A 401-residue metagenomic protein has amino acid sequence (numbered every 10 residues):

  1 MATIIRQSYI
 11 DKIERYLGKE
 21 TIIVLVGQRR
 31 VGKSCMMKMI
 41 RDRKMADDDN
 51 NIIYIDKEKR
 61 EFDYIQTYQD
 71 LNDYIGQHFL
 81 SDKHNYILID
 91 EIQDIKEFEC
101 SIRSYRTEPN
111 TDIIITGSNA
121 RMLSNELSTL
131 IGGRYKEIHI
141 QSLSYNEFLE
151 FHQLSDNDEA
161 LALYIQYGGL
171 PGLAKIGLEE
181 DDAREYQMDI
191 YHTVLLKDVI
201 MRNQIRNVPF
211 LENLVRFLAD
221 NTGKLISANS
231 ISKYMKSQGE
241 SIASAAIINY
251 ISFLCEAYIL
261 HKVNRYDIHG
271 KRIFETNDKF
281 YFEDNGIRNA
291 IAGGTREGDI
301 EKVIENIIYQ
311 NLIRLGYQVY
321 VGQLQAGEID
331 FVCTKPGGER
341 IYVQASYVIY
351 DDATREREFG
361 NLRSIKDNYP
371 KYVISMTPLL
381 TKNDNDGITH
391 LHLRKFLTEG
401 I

Functional and structural regions predicted by a protein language model:
A2-L17: Pre-Walker A adenine-sensing motif
L25: Hydrophobic anchor at the beta1->P-loop junction of P-loop NTPases
K33: Conserved lysine of the Walker
M36, I40: Hydrophobic positions on the alpha1 helix immediately C-terminal to the Walker A/P-loop
I53, E179-E339: Accessory nucleic acid-recognition modules appended to NTPase machines
I53-K83: Short glycine-rich substrate-engagement loop in P-loop NTPases that contacts/grips substrate
S118-A120, N125-L225, N229: Interdomain motor-coupling "hinge/lid" segment immediately C-terminal to the ATP-binding subdomain of NTP-driven enzymes
P378-I401: Domain-level recognition of nuclease-like catalytic cores that cleave nucleotide substrates
